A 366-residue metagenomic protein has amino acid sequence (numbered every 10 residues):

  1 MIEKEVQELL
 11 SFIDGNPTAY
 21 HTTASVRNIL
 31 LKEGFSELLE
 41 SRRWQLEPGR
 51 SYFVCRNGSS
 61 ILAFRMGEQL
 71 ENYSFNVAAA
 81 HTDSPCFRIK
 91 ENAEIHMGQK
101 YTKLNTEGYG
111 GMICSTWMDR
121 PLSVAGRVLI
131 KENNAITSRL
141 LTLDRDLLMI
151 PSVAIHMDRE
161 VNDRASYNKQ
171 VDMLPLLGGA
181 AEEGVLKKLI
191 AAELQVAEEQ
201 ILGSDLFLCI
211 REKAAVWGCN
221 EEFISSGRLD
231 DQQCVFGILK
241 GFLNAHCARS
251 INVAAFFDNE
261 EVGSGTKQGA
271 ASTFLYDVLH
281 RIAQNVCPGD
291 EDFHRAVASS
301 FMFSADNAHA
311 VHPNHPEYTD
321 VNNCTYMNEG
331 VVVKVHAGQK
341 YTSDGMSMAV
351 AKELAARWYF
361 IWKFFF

Functional and structural regions predicted by a protein language model:
M1-F366: N-terminal hydrophobic/helix-forming segments and targeting peptides
